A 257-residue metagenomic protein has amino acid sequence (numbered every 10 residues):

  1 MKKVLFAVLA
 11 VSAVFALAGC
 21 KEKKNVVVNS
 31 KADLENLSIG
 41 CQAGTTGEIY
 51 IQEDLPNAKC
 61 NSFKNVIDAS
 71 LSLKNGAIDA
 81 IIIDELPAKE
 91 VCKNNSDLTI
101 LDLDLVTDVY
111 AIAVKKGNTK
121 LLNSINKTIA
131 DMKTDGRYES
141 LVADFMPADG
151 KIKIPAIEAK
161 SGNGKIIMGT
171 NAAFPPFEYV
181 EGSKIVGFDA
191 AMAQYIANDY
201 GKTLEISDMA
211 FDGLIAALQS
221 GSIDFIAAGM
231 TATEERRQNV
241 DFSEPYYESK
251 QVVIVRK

Functional and structural regions predicted by a protein language model:
F15-G19: C-terminal motif of bacterial Sec signal peptides marking the signal peptidase cleavage site
E22-D33, N95-V106, K116, Q194 (+2 more regions): Acidic, polar ligand-binding/catalytic clefts
K24-V27, A43-T46, N61-N75, D108 (+2 more regions): Short helix-initiation/N-cap motifs at beta->coil->alpha
K31-G44, I166-T170: Short loop->beta-strand "edge-of-pocket" segments that line small-molecule binding or catalytic clefts across diverse
T46-L55, I100-D104, N126-G164: Ligand-binding clefts/hinges and TM-proximal coupling segments of bilobed small-molecule sensing domains
I49-Q52, E181-G201: Short, polar/charged alpha-helical segment
E85, K89-N126, I152-P155, A172 (+1 more regions): Periplasmic-binding protein-like
G164-G187: Short glycine-rich His-centered loop
